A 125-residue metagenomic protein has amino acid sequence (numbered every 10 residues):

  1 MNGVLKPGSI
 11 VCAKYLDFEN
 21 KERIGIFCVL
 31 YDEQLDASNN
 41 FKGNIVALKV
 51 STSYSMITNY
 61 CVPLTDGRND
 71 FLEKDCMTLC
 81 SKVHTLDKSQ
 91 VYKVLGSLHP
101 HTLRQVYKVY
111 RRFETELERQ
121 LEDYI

Functional and structural regions predicted by a protein language model:
P7-G8: Loop/turn positions that initiate beta-strands
E19-D66: Compact nucleic-acid interaction/catalytic patches
G67-I125: C-terminal terminal-subdomain/extension
